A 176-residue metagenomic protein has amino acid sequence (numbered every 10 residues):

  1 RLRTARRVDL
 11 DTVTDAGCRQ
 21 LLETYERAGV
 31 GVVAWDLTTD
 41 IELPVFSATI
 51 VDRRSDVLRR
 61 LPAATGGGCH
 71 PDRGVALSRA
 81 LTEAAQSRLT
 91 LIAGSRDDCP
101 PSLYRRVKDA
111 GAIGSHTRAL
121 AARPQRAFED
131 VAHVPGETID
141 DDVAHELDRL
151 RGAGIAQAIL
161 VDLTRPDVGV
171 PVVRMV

Functional and structural regions predicted by a protein language model:
R1-V176: Helix-biased "structured C-terminal domain" signature
